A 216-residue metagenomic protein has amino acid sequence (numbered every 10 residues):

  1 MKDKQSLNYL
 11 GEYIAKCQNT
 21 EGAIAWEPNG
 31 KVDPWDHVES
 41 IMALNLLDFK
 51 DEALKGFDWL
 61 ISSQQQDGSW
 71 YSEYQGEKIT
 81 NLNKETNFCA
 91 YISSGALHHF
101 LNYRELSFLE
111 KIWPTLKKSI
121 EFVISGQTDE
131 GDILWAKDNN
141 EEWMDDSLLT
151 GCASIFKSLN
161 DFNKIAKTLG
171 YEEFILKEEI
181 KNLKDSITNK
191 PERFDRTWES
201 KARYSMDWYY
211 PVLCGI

Functional and structural regions predicted by a protein language model:
M1, V38-K50, Y91-F108, A153-Y171 (+1 more regions): Well-ordered alpha-helical scaffold segments within catalytic/enzyme domains
M1-W35, L46-W70, V123-E130, K181-D185: Low-complexity, Ser/Thr/Pro/Gly-enriched N-terminal "stalk/linker" regions
K2, G30-D33, K111-K137, E142-K157 (+1 more regions): Extended ligand-binding clefts on enzyme/binding-domain cores
G22-W26, E77-L82, E141-D145: A short, mixed-charge helix-start or loop-turn motif at secondary-structure junctions
W26-P28, Q75, L106-S107, G170-F174: Short, surface-exposed loop/turn segments at secondary-structure junctions
D48-I120, I124-Q127: Helix-terminus loop motifs that line ligand-binding clefts
